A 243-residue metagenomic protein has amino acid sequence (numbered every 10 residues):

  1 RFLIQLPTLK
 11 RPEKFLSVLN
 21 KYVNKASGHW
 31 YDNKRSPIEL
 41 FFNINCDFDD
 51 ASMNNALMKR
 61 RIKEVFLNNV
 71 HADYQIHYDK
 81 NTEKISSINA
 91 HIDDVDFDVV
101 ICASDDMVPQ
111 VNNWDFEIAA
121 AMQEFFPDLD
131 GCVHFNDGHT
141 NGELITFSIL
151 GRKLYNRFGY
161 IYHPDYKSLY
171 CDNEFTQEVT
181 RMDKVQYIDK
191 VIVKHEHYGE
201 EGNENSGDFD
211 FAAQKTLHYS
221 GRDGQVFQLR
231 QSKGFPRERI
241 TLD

Functional and structural regions predicted by a protein language model:
F2-V18, K25, N43-D47: A conserved hydrophobic helix/loop-capping motif in glycosyltransferases and polysaccharide synthases
S17-I38: Short, acidic, metal-binding catalytic loop of nucleotide-sugar glycosyltransferases
D79-I88, K167-L169: A short, glycine-/small-residue-rich helix N-cap motif at loop->alpha-helix starts within glycosyltransferase
N89-V99: Active-site nucleotide-sugar/metal-binding loop of Leloir-type enzymes
F97-V108: Short beta-strand-to-loop acidic/aromatic patch adjacent to the donor-nucleotide binding site
N112-C132: Conserved donor-nucleotide/metal-binding helix-loop-beta segment in metal-dependent transferases, i.e., the alpha-helix
L129-T146: Short beta-strand-to-loop element that shapes/binds the nucleotide-sugar donor at the catalytic cleft/hinge
L169, N173-D243: C-terminal catalytic/acceptor-binding lobe
